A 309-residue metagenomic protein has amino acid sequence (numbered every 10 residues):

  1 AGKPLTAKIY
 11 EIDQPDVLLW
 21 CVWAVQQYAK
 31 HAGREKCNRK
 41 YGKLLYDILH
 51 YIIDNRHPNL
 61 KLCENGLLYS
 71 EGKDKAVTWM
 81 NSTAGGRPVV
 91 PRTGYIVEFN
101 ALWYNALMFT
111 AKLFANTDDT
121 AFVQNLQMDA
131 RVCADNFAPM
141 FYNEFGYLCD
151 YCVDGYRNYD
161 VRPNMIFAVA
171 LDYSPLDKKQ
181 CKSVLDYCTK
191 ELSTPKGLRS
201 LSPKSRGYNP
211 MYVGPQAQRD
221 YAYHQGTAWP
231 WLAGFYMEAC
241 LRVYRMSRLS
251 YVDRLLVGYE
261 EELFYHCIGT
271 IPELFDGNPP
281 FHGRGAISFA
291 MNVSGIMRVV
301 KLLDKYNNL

Functional and structural regions predicted by a protein language model:
A1-E71, V97-N100, Y104, T227-M246 (+3 more regions): Aromatic-rich carbohydrate-recognition surfaces in CAZymes
A1-I12, G72-Y95, D154, Y212-A222 (+1 more regions): Acidic/His metal-coordination segments adjacent to aromatic residues that form catalytic metal sites in metalloenzymes
L5-K8, S82-T93, N100, R157-T194 (+4 more regions): Aromatic (Trp/Tyr) and acidic
K8-H31, E35-N38, G146-L171, P215 (+1 more regions): Amphipathic repeat-derived elements
A32, T110, F114-A121, C240-V243 (+2 more regions): Long alpha-helical scaffolds in large eukaryotic adaptor/regulatory proteins, encompassing alpha-solenoid repeat systems
H50-I53, H57-N65, Y69, L102-Y212 (+2 more regions): Catalytic cores of carbohydrate-active enzymes
